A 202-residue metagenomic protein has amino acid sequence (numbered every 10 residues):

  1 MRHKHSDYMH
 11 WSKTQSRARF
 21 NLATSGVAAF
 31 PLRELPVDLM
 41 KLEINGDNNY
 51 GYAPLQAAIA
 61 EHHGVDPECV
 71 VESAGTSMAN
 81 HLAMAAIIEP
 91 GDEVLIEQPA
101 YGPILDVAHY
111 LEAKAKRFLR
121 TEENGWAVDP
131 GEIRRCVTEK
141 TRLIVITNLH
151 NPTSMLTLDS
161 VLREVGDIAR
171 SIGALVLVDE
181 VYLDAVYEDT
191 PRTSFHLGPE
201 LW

Functional and structural regions predicted by a protein language model:
M1-L82: N-terminal small-domain helix-loop-helix segment of the aminotransferase-like
L22-S25, I59, V70, V94 (+4 more regions): Generic structural signal for small/hydrophobic residues in well-ordered secondary structure, especially within
L35-E43, R117-F118, S194-G198: Short glycine/proline- and charge-enriched loop/turn segments that cap or connect secondary-structure elements
D66-V70, P90-E93, K140, E200-L201: Short acidic capping loops at alpha-helix termini that bridge into adjacent secondary structure
A86-I146, E164-D167: PLP-dependent aminotransferase-like
D92, A113, S171-A174, P199: A short helix->loop->beta-strand "cap" motif at the edges of active sites that frequently abuts
E123-T190, F195-H196: Active-site phosphate-binding strand-loop segment of PLP-dependent enzymes
